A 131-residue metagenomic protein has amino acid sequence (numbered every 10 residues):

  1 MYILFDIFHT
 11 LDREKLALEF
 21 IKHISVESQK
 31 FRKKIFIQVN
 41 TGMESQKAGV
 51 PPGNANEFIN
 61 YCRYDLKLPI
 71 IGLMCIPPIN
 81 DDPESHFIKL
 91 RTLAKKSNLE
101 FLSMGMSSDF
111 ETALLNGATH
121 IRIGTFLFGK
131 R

Functional and structural regions predicted by a protein language model:
Y2-F101, M106-S108, N116: Conserved alpha/beta-domain cores
E111-R131: C-terminal helical cap(s) of enzyme catalytic domains, especially alpha/beta-barrels
